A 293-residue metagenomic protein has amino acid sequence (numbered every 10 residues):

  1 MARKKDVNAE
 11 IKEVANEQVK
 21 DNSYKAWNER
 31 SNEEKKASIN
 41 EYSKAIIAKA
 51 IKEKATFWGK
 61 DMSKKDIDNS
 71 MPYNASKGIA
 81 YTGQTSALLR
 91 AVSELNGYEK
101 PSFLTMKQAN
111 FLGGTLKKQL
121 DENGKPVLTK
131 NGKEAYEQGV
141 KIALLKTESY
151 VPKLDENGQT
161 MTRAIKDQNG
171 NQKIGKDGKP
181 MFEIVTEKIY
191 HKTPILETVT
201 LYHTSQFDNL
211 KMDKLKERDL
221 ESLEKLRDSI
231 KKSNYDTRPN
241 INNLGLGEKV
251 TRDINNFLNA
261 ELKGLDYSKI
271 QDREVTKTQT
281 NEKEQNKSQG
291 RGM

Functional and structural regions predicted by a protein language model:
A2-G292: N-terminal accessory/interface modules of nucleic-acid-binding and processing proteins
